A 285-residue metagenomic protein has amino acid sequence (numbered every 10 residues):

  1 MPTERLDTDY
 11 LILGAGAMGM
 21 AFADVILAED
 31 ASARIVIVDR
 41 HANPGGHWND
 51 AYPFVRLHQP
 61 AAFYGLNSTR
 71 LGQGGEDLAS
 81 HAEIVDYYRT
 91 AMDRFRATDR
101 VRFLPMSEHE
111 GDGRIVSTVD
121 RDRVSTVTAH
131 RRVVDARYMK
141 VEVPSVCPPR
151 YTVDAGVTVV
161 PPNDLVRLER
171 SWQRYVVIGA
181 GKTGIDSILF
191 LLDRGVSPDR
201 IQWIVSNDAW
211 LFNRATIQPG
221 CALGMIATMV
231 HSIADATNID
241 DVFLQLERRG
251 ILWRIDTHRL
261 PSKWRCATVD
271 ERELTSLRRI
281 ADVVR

Functional and structural regions predicted by a protein language model:
P2-R5, V127, R167-R170: Short, flexible hinge/linker loops that cap or flank conserved catalytic cores
T8-I37, Y175-R194: N-terminal Rossmann-like FAD-binding beta1-loop-alpha1 element of flavoenzymes
A15, R40-N43, M139, A180 (+2 more regions): An acidic- and aromatic-residue-enriched active-site/binding cleft used to recognize and process polar
V36, D199-Q202: Conserved beta-strand positions in the Rossmann-like core of class I SAM-dependent methyltransferases
R40-T90, I204-S262: Glycine-rich active-site loop/strand segments that organize a redox cofactor
G74, S80-Y87, D135-R194, I201: Glycine-rich dinucleotide-binding loop and its adjacent helix/turn
G74-V143, C266, E273-V284: Feature captures the FAD/FMN-dependent oxidoreductase FAD-binding
V157-E169, D235-R285: A compositional/structural signature marking long, glycine- and acidic/polar-rich segments with frequent tryptophans
